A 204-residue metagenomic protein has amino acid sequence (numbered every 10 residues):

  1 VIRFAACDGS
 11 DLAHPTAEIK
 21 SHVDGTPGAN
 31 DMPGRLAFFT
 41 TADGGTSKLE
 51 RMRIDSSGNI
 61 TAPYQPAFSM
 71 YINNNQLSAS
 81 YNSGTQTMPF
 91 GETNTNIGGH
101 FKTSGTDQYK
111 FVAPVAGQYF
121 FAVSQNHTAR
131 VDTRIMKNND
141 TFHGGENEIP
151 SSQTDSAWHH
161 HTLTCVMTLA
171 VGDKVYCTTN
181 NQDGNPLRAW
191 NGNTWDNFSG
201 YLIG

Functional and structural regions predicted by a protein language model:
V1-P63: Beta-strand-rich receptor-binding modules of extracellular spikes/adhesins
D8-S10, A42-G45, N75-L77, T128 (+1 more regions): Acidic glycine-/aspartate-rich tracts in secreted/extracellular proteins
H14-T16, P33, L49-R51, S57 (+7 more regions): Surface-exposed or flexible loop/turn and strand-edge residues in extracellular/cell-surface modules
T46-R51, D140-E146: Surface-exposed loop/edge segments in extracytoplasmic proteins
N59-D132, P150-S152, S156, N185 (+1 more regions): Terminal (often C-terminal
G117-Q125, H160-T162, D173-N180: Extracellular beta-strand-rich recognition modules
A129-F142: Short, surface-exposed beta-strand/strand-loop-strand elements in extracellular ectodomains
T141-V171: Glycine-rich strand-loop-strand elements at beta-sheet edges
